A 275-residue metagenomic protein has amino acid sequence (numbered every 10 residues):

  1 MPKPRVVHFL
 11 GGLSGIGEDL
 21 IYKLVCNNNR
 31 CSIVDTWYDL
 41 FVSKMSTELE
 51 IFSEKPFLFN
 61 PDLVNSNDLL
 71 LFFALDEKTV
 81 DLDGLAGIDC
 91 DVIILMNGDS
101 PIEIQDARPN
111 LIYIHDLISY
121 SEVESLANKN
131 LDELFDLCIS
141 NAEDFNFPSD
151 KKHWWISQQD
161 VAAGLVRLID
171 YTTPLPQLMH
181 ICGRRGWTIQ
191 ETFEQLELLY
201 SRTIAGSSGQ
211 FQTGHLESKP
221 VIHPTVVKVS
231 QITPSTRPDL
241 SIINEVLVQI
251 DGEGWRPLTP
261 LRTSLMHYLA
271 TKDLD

Functional and structural regions predicted by a protein language model:
M1-N65: N-terminal Rossmann/SDR dinucleotide-binding element
M1-P4, V25-C26, P61-D68, G84-C90 (+4 more regions): Flexible, charged surface loops at secondary-structure boundaries
P2-V7, I21-S32, S241-D275: Amphipathic terminal alpha-helices
L13-L20, W37-L40, L75-D81, D99-P101 (+2 more regions): Short acidic, S/G/P-rich loop/turn micro-motifs used as interaction or catalytic elements
L20, V42-L49, L82-G87, E103-R108 (+2 more regions): Short, aromatic/basic amphipathic alpha-helical patches
L69-V123: Conserved Rossmann-fold NAD(P)-dependent oxidoreductase catalytic core, especially the SDR/UDP-sugar
E103-R167, L196: NAD(P)-dependent short-chain dehydrogenase/reductase
G164-S235, P257-D275: Mid/C-terminal beta-alpha module of Rossmann-like enzyme folds, strongest in SDR-family dehydrogenases/epimerases
